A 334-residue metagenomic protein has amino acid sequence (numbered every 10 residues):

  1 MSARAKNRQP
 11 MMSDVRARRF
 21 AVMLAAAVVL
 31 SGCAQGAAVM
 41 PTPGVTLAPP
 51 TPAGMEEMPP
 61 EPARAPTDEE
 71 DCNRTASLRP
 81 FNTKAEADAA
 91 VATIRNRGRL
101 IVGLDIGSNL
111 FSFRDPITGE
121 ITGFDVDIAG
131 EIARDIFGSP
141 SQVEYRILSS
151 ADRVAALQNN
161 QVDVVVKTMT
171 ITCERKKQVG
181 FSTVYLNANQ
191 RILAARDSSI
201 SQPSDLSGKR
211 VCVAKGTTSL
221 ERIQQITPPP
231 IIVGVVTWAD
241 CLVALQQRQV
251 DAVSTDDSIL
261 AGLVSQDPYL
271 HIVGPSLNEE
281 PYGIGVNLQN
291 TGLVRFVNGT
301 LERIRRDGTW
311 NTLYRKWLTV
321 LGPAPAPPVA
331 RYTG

Functional and structural regions predicted by a protein language model:
V29-G32: C-terminal motif of bacterial Sec signal peptides marking the signal peptidase cleavage site
A34-A37: Bacterial signal peptide processing site
G44-V165: Extracytoplasmic small-molecule ligand-binding "clamshell" domains of the periplasmic binding protein/Venus flytrap
T51-A85, T217, I284-G322: Extended ligand-binding regions for polar small-molecule ligands
N109-L110, I121-I136, M169-T172, A188-L242 (+2 more regions): Bilobed "Venus flytrap"/periplasmic-binding protein-like clamshell domains and structurally analogous long
G130, S141-D205: Acidic, polar ligand-binding/catalytic clefts
T168-K177, A239, Q246-E279: A ligand-binding cleft/hinge motif common to bilobed small-molecule-binding domains
L186-A194, A261-T300, V320-G334: Periplasmic-binding protein-like
